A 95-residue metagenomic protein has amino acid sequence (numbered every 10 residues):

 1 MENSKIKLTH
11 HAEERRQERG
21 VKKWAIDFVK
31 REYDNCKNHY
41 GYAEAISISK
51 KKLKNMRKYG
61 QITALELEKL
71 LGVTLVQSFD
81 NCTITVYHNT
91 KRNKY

Functional and structural regions predicted by a protein language model:
M1-Y95: Ribonuclease/tRNase effector modules and their secretory precursors
